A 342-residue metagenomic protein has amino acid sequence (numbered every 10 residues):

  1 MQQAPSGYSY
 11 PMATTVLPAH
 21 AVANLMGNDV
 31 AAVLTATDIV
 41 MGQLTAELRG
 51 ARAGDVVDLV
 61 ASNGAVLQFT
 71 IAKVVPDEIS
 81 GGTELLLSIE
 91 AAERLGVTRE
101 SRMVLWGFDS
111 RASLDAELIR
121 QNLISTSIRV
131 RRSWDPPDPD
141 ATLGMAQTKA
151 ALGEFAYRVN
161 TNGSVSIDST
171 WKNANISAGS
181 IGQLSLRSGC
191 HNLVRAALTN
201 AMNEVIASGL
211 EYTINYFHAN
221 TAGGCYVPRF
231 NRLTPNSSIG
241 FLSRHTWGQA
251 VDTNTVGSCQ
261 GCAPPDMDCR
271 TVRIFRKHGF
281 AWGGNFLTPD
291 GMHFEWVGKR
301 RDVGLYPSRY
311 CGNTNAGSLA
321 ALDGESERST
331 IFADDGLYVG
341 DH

Functional and structural regions predicted by a protein language model:
M1-P137: Basic-flanked hydrophobic alpha-helices used for secretion and membrane insertion
P18, S88, C190, V194-A201 (+3 more regions): Stable alpha-helical elements in mature extracytoplasmic
A32-A36, G81, S180-N192, I239-G240 (+1 more regions): Second-shell loop/turn segments in exported
E47, D55, A196-T199, N203 (+2 more regions): Solvent-exposed, polar/charged alpha-helical surfaces in well-ordered, non-transmembrane soluble domains, broadly
W134-G163, L319-L322, I331-F332, Y338: N-terminal low-complexity, Pro/Thr/Ser-rich intrinsically disordered segments that act as propeptides or flexible
A151-N215: Active-site acidic/histidine clusters and adjacent loop/turn architecture that either coordinate catalytic ions
M202-Q249, A281: Active-site-adjacent loop/helix surface patches within enzyme catalytic domains that shape the substrate-binding cleft
S238-H342: Catalytic cores and adjacent binding grooves of peptidoglycan-active enzymes
